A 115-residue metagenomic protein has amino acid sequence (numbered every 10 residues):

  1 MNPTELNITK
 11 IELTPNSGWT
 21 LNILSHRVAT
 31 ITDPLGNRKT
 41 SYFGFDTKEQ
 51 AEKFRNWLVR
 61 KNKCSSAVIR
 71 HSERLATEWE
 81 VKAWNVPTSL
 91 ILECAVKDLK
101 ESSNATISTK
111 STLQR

Functional and structural regions predicted by a protein language model:
P3-L6, I91: Compositionally biased, low-complexity intrinsically disordered regions
P3-T4, I11-E12, N22-S25, E49-E52 (+1 more regions): Short amphipathic alpha-helical surface micro-motifs
L6-T40, L75-P87: Short aromatic-glycine-(Arg/Gly/Cys) micro-motifs in beta-strand/loop hairpins
L21, A29-I31, F43-F45, A51 (+3 more regions): Hydrophobic beta-strand residues in large extracellular and virion-surface proteins
L35-N37, F43-S65, A95, L99-S103 (+1 more regions): A short, charged, amphipathic alpha-helix used as a generic interaction element across diverse proteins
S66-L75: Charge-dense, low-complexity polyampholytic segments
T77, K82-R115: Mixed-charge, Lys/Arg-enriched low-complexity segments
